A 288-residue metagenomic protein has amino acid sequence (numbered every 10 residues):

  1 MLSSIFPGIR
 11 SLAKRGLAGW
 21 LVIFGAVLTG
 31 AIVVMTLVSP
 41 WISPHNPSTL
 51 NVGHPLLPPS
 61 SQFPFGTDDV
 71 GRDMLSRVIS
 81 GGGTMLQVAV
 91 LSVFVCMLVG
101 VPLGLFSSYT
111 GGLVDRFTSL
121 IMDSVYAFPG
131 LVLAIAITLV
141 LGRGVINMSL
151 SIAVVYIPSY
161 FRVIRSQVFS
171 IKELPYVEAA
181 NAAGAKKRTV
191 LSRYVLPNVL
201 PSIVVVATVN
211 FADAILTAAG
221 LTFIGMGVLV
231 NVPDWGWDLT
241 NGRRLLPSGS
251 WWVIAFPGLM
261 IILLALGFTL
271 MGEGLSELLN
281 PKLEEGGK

Functional and structural regions predicted by a protein language model:
M1-G30, L270-K288: Transmembrane alpha-helical segments of polytopic membrane transport and secretion proteins
V27, A31-V70, I224-P233: Hydrophobic alpha-helical transmembrane segments of membrane transport/permease proteins and related membrane-embedded
P64, D68, M74, L98-G100 (+4 more regions): Generic hydrophobic transmembrane alpha-helix motif, especially the helices
M74-Y109, L264: Transmembrane alpha-helix signature in integral membrane proteins
R77-V78, L86, I121, I164 (+6 more regions): Short hydrophobic alpha-helical segments within the ABC transporter permease transmembrane module
G83-V99, R188-L221, F268: Transmembrane alpha-helices
I137-V140, Q167-V168, T217-F256, M260: Glycine-rich helix-loop "coupling/hinge" segments at transmembrane-helix boundaries in multipass transporters
V155, P201-F211, S250-K288: C-terminal transmembrane helix and the adjacent membrane-cytosol boundary/short C-terminal tail of inner/organellar
